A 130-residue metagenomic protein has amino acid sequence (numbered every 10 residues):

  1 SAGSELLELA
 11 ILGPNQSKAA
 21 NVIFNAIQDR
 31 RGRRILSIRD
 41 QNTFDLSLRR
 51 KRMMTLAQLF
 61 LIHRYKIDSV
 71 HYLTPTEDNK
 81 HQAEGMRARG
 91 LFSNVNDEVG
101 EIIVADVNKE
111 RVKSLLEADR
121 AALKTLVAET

Functional and structural regions predicted by a protein language model:
S1-R49, L59-T130: Non-catalytic substrate-recognition and accessory regions of acyl/acetyltransferase enzymes
T55: Residues forming the Rossmann-fold NAD(P)(H) cofactor-binding site
